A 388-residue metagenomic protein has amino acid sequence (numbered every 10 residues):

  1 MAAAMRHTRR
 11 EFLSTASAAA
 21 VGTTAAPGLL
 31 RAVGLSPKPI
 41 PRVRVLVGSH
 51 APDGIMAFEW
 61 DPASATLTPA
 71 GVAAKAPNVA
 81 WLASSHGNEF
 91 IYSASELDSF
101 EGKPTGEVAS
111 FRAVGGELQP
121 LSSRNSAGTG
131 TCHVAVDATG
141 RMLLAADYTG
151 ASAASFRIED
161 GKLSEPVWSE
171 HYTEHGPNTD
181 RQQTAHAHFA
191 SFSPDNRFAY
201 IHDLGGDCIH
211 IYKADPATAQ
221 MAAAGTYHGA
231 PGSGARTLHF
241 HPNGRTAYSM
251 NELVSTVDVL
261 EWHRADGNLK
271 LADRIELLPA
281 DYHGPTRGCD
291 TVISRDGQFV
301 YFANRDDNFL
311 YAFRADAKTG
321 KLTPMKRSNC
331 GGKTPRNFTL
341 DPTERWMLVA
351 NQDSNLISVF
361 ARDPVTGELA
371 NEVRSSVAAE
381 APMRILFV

Functional and structural regions predicted by a protein language model:
A2-A20: N-terminal secretory signal peptides and thylakoid transit peptides that target proteins across membranes
P27-A57: C-terminal segment of N-terminal export signals and the immediately downstream linker at the start of the mature
P52-D53, L97-E101, G150-A151, G206-D207 (+3 more regions): Short glycine/acidic-enriched loop and turn motifs that connect beta-strands
E59-A65, R112-G116, R157-L163, K213-A219 (+3 more regions): Short loop/turn segments immediately following beta-strands, especially the blade-tip and inter-blade linker loops
T68-A73, P120-R124, G176-D180, A222-H228 (+3 more regions): A short beta-strand motif characteristic of beta-propeller blades
G71-V136: Blade-loop segments of beta-propeller domains
A76-G87, A127-T139, T173-D195, G229-R245 (+3 more regions): Beta-rich, blade/repeat-based domains predominating in secreted/periplasmic proteins but also intracellular
